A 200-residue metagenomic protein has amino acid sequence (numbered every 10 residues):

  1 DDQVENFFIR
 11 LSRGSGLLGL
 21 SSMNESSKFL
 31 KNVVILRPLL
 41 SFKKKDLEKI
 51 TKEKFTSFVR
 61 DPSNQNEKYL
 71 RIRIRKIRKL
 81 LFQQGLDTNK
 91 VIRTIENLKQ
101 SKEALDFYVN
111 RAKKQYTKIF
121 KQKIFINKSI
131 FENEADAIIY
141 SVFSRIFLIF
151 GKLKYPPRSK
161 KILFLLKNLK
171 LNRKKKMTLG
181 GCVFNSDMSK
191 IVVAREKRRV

Functional and structural regions predicted by a protein language model:
D1-Q3: Short glycine-rich anion-binding loops that position phosphate/pyrophosphate groups of nucleotides and phosphorylated
E5-T94, N127: Catalytic subdomain that performs nucleotidyl-dependent activation
S12, S27-N32, I72, K76-I77 (+2 more regions): AMP-forming adenylation/ATP pyrophosphatase catalytic core
